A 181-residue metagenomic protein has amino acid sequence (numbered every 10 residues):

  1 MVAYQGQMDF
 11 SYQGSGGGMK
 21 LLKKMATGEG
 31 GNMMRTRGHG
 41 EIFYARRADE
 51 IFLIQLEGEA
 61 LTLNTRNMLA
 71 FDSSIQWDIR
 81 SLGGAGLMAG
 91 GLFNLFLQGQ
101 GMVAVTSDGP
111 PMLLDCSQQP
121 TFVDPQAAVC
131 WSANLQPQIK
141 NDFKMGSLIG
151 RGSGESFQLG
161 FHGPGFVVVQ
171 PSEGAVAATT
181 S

Functional and structural regions predicted by a protein language model:
M1-S181: Phosphate/adenylate-binding glycine loop and adjacent helical scaffold
